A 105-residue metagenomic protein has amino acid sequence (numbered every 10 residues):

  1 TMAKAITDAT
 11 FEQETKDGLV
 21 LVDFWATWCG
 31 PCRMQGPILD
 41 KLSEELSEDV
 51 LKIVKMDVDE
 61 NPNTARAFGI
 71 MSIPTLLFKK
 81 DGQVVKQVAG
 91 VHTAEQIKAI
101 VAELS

Functional and structural regions predicted by a protein language model:
T1-E14: N-terminal "domain-start" segment that seeds a small globular fold
K16-W25: Short active-site neighborhood of thiol/selenol oxidoreductases, capturing the structured segment around
V20, F68-L77: Structural micro-motif
R33-S47: Typically the conserved alpha-helix immediately C-terminal to a functionally engaged Cys/Sec in thioredoxin-like
V58-T64: Structural microenvironment flanking redox-active thiols in thiol-disulfide oxidoreductases
K80-S105: Non-catalytic, surface beta->alpha helical segment in thiol-disulfide oxidoreductase systems
